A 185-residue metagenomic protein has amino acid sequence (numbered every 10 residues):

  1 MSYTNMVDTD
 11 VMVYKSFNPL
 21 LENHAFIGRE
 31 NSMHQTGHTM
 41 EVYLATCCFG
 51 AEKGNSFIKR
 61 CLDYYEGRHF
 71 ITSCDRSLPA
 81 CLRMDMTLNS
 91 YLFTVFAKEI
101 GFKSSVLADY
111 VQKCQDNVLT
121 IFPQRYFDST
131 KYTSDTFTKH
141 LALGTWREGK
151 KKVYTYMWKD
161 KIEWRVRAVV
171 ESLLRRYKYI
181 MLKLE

Functional and structural regions predicted by a protein language model:
M1-V7: A conserved donor-nucleotide-binding helix/loop in the catalytic core of Leloir-type glycosyltransferases
T9-E185: Glycosyltransferase-associated regions of secretory-pathway enzymes, highlighting luminal stem/catalytic domains
